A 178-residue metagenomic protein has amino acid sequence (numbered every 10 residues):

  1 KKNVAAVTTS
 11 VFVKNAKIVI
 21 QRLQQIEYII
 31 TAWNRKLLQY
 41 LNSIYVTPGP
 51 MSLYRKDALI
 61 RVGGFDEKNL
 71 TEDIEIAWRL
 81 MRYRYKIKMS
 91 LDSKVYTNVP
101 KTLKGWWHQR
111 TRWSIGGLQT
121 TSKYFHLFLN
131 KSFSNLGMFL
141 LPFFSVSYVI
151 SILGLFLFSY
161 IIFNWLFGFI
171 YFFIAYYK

Functional and structural regions predicted by a protein language model:
K2-L70, T111-S114, L118-S122: Long helical/loop segments within the catalytic core of UDP-sugar-dependent glycosyltransferases, especially the large
V7-S10, S90, N98: Structural motif
A16, T97-N98: Generic structural signal for helix capping and beta-alpha/helix-loop junctions
K56-D57, I74, S93: Structural detector for helix-capping/boundary residues
R61-V62, N98, W106: Residues that scaffold the ATP/ADP-binding catalytic core of kinase and kinase-like folds
K68, A77-Y96: Catalytic donor-sugar/metal-binding loop of nucleotide-sugar-dependent glycosyltransferases
I76-A77, W106: Short, hydrophobic alpha-helical packing/hinge segments within bilobed ligand-binding/sensory domains
K101-K178: Basic/Trp-rich segment in TM-proximal cytosolic loops or flexible interdomain/linker regions
